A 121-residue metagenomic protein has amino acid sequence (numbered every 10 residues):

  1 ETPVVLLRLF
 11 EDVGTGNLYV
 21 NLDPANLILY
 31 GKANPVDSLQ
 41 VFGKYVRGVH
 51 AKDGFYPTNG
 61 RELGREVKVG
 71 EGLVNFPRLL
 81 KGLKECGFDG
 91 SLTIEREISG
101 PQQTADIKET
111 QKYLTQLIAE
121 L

Functional and structural regions predicted by a protein language model:
P3-L22, I28-L121: Histidine-acidic metal/acid-base catalytic patches
